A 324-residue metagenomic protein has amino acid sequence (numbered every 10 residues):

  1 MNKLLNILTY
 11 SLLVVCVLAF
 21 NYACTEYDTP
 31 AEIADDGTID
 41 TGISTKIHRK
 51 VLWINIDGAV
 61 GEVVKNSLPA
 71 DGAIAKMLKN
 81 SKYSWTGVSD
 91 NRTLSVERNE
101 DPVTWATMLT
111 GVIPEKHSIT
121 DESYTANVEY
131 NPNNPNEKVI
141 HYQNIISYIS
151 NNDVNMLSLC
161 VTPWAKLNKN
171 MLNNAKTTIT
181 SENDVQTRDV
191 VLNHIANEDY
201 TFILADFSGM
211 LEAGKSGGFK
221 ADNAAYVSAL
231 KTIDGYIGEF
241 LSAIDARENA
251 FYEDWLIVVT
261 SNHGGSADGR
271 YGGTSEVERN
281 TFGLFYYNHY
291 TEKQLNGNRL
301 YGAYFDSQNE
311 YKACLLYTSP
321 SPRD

Functional and structural regions predicted by a protein language model:
M1-D36: Bacterial Sec-dependent N-terminal signal peptides
E26-Y83: Active-site-proximal N-terminal segment of extracellular/periplasmic enzymes that hydrolyze or transfer
W53, A73, T232-T274, G283: Metal-dependent active-site segment of extracytoplasmic phospho-/sulfohydrolases and closely related
E62-E115: Short, structured active-site-proximal loop/turn typified by the sulfatase FGly-forming signature C/S-X-P-X-R
E115-V185: Catalytic-site neighborhoods of secreted/periplasmic enzymes that process anionic sulfate/phosphate groups
A126-N136, N223, V259, K293-C314: Surface-exposed intrinsically disordered loops and tails
A165-I179, L192-G235, E239: Active-site His/acidic residue clusters
Y317-D324: Conserved small/polar residues in nucleotide/adenosyl-binding loops
